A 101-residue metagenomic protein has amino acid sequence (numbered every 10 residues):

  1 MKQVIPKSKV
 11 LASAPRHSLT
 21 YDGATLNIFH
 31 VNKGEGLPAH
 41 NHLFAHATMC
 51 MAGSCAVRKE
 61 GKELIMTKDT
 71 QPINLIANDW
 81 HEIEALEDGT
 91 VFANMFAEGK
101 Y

Functional and structural regions predicted by a protein language model:
M1-T25, P38, I73: A short, N-terminal "cap"/entry segment at the start of jelly-roll beta-barrel domains of the cupin/DSBH fold
T25, S54-A56, W80, G89: Structural motif
T25-H42: Conserved short histidine dyad/triad with adjacent acidic residue
I28, V57, F92-N94: Short hydrophobic/aromatic-rich beta-strand segments that constitute the beta-sheet cores of beta-sandwich/beta-barrel
H40-H42, H46, H81: Histidine-centered active-site/metal-ligand motif
F44-C55, E60: Glycine- and acidic-residue-biased ligand/ion/polar-headgroup-sensing regions
G61-N78: Short acidic-glycine-tyrosine-enriched beta hairpin
A77-Y101: Ligand-binding loop in jelly-roll beta-barrel domains
